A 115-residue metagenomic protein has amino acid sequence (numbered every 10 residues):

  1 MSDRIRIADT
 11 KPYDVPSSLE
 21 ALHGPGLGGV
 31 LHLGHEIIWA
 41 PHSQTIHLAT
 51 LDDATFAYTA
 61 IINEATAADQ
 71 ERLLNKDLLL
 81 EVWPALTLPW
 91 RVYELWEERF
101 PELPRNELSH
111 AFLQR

Functional and structural regions predicted by a protein language model:
M1-R115: Long, compositionally biased intrinsically disordered regulatory segments in eukaryotic proteins
